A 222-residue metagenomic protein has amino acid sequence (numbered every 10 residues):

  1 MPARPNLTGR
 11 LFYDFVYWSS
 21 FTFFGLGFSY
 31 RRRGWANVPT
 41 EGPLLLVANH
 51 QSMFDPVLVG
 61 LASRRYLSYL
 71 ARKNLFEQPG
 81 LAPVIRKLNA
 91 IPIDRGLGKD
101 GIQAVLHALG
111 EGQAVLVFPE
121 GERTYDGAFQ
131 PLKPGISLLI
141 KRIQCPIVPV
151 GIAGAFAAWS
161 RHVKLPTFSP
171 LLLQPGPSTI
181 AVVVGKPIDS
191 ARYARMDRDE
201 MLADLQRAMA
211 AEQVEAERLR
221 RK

Functional and structural regions predicted by a protein language model:
M1-T40, Q78-L88: A transmembrane-helix-recognition feature enriched in membrane-embedded lipid enzymes and envelope glyco-/phospholipid
S19-S20, K87-P92, P119-R123: Short, basic, glycine/proline-bearing loop/turn elements
G25-L26, T40-L97: Catalytic core of membrane glycerolipid acyltransferases/transacylases, capturing the structured, soluble-facing
G25-R33, G96, V163-T167: Short gly/ser/thr-rich secondary-structure transition/capping motifs
P43-L45, G112-F118, V148: Residue-level preference for the first positions of well-ordered beta-strands
V59, V84, H107, L138-R142: Hydrophobic/aromatic ligand-binding patch that stacks against planar heteroaromatic rings of cofactors or nucleotides
R95, A108-P119, R123-F129, S137: Internal catalytic-core helix/loop-beta-alpha segment that presents or stabilizes conserved functional determinants
G110, A128-M196: A cross-family acyltransferase "interaction/gating" segment
